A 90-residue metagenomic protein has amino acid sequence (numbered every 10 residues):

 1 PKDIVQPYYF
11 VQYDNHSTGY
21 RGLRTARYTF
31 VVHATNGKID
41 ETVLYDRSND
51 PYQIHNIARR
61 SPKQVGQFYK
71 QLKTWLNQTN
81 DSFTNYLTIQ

Functional and structural regions predicted by a protein language model:
P1-V43, W75-T84: C-terminal cap/loop subdomain of S1 sulfatases and analogous C-terminal strand-loop tails that border
D46-R47: NUDIX/MutT-family hydrolases
D50: Intrinsically disordered, low-complexity polar regions and short flexible loop motifs
H55-K63: Active-site-proximal N-terminal segment of extracellular/periplasmic enzymes that hydrolyze or transfer
T84-Q90: Short, charged, surface-exposed hinge/linker loops at domain edges that act as mobile lids or interdomain connectors
